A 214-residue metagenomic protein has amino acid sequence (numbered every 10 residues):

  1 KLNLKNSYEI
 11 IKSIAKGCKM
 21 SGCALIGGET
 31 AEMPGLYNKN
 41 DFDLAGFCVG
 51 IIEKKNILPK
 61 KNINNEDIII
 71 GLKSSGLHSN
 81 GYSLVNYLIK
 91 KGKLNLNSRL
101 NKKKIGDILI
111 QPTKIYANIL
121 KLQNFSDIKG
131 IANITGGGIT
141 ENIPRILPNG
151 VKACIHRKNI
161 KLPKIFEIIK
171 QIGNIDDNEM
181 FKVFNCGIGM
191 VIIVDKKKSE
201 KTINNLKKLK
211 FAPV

Functional and structural regions predicted by a protein language model:
K1-S83: Glycine-rich anion-binding loops of enzyme active sites
N6-A24, Y37-F42, N95-I110, K114-V214: Glycine-/charge-enriched secondary-structure boundary and capping motifs
P34-G35, I57, S83, L88 (+2 more regions): Residue-level recognition of conserved structural "scaffold" positions that shape functional pockets and channels
N65-D107: Acidic, glycine-rich loop-and-beta core segments that form the ion-binding/anion-interacting portion of active sites
